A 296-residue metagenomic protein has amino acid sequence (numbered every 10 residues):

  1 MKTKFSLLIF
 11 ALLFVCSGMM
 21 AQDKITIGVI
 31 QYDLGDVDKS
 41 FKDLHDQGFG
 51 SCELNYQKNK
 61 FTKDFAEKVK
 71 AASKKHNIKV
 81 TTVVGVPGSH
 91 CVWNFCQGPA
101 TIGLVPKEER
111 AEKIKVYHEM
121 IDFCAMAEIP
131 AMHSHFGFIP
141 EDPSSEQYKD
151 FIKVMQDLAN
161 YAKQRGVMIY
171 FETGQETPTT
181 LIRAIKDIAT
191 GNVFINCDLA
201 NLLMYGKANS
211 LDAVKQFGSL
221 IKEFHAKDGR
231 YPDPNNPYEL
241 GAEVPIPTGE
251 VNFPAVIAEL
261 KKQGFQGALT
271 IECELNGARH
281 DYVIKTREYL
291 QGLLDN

Functional and structural regions predicted by a protein language model:
M1-L8: Bacterial N-terminal signal peptides that target proteins for export
K2, M19-E119, A125, I129 (+4 more regions): N-terminal pre-domain/capping segments
L8-S17: Bacterial N-terminal signal peptides
I27-D33, L54-K58, T82-P87, S134-F136 (+4 more regions): A cross-domain feature marking catalytic cores of carbohydrate-active enzymes and several ubiquitous metabolic/repair
I30-D38, N55-A66, I139-P143, G174-T179 (+3 more regions): Acidic-and-aromatic substrate-binding clefts and catalytic sites of carbohydrate-active enzymes
D38, N94-F194: Active-site acidic/histidine proton-transfer and metal-coordination neighborhood in alpha/beta enzyme cores
S40-F41, K63-K70, Y117-I121, I152-A159 (+6 more regions): Generic structural signal for well-ordered alpha-helices, preferentially at hydrophobic/aromatic core positions
S51-C52, V83, I152-E250: Acidic/histidine-rich catalytic cores of soluble enzymes
